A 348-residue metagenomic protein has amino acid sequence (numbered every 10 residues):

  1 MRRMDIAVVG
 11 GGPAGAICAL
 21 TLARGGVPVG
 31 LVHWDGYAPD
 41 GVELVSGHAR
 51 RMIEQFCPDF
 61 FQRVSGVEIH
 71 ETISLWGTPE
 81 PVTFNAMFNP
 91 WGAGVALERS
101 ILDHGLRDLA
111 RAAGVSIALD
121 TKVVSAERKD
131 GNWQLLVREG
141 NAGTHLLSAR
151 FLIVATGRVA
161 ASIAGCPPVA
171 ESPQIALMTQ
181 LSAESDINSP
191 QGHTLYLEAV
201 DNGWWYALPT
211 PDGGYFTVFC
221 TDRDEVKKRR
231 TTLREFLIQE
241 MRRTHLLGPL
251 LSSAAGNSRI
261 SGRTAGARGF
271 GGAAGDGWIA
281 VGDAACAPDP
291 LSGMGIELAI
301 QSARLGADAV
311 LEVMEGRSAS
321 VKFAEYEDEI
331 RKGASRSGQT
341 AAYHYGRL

Functional and structural regions predicted by a protein language model:
M1-G12: Beta1/beta-strand and adjacent pyrophosphate-binding region of the FAD-binding site in flavoprotein oxidoreductases
G15-A16: N-terminal Rossmann-fold NAD(P) dinucleotide-binding loop
A23-G41: Glycine-rich FAD pyrophosphate-binding loop
G25, L109-L247: Predominantly flavin-linked oxidoreductase catalytic cores and closely associated redox partners
G36-W76: N-terminal FAD cofactor-binding segment of flavoenzymes
F88-D108, K227-T231: Short beta-strand to alpha-helix junction loop
E225-A307, E315-A324: FAD/FMN-dependent oxidoreductases across multiple families
D308-L348: C-terminal helical "tail/cap" subdomain of flavin- and related membrane-associated enzymes
